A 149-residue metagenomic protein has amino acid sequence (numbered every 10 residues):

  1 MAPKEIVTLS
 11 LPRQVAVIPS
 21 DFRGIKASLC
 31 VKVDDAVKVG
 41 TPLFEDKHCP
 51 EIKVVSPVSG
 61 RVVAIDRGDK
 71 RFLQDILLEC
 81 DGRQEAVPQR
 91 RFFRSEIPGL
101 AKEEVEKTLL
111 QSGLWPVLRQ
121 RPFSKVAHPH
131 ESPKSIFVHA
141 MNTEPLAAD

Functional and structural regions predicted by a protein language model:
M1-C30: N-terminal, Lys/Arg-enriched amphipathic/low-complexity engagement segments that precede the first folded domain
I18, K53-V55: Small beta-strand-rich domains/subdomains or short beta-sheet motifs embedded in larger alpha/beta proteins
G24-C30, K47, E85-S95: Aromatic/His-enriched, Gly/Pro-containing loop or helix-boundary segments that lie immediately adjacent to catalytic
A27-A36, G40: Short histidine-centered loop motifs in beta-beta connectors
V37-E51, D66, Q74-G82: Short hydrophobic beta/alpha edge segments that flank linear recognition/processing sites
G60-V62: Conserved hydrophobic positions within beta-strands
D69-D149: Buried, small/hydrophobic-residue-enriched core segments of structured protein domains
